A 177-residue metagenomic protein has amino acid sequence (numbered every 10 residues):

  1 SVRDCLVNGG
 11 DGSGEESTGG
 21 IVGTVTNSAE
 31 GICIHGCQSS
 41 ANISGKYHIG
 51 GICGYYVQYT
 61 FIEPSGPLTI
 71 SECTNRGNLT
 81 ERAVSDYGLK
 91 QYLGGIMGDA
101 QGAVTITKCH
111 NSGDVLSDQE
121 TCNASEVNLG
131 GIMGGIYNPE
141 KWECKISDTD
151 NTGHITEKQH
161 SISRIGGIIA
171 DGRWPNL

Functional and structural regions predicted by a protein language model:
S1-I165, I169-L177: Surface-exposed loop/turn motifs in large extracellular/passenger domains
